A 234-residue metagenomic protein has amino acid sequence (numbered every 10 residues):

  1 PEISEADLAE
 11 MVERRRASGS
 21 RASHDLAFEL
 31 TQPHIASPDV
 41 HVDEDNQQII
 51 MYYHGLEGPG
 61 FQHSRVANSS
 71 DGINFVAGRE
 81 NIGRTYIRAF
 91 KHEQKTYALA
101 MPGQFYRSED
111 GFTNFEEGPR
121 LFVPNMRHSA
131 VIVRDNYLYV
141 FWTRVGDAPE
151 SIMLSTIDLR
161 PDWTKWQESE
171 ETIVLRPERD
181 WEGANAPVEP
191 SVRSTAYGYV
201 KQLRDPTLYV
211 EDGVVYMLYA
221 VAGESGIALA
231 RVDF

Functional and structural regions predicted by a protein language model:
P1-K201, V210-F234: Beta-rich carbohydrate-recognition and catalytic domains
